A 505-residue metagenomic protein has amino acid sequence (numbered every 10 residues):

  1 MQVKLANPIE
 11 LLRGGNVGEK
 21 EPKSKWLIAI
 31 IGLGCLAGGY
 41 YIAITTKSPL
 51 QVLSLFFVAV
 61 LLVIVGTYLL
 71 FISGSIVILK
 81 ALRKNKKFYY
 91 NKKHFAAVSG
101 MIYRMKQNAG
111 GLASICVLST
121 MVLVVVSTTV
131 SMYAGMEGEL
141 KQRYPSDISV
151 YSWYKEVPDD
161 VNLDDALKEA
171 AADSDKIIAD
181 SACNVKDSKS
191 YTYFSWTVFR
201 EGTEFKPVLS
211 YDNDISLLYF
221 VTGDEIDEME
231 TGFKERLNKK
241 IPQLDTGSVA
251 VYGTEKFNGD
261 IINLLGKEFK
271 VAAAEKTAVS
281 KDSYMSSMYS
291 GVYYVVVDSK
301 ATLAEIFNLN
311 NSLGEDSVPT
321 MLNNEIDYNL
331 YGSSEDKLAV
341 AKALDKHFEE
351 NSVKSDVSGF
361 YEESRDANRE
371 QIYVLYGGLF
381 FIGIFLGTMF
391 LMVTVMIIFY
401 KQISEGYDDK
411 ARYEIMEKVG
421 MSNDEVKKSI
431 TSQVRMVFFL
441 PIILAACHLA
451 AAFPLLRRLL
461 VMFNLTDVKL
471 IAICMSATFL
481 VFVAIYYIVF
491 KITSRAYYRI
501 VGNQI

Functional and structural regions predicted by a protein language model:
M1-L82: Hydrophobic alpha-helical segments
A37-L55, P441-Q504: Short helix-loop junctions at transmembrane helix boundaries
V60-I64, N108-M132, E370-R412, V434-A452 (+1 more regions): Hydrophobic alpha-helical transmembrane segments of multi-pass inner-membrane transport and secretion
S73-G74, T120-S146: Alpha-helical transmembrane segments
K84-F95: Short, membrane-interfacial amphipathic segments enriched in basic
G100, E425-P441: Start (N-cap) of specific transmembrane helices in multi-pass transporter permeases
L140-M392: Basic-flanked hydrophobic alpha-helices used for secretion and membrane insertion
